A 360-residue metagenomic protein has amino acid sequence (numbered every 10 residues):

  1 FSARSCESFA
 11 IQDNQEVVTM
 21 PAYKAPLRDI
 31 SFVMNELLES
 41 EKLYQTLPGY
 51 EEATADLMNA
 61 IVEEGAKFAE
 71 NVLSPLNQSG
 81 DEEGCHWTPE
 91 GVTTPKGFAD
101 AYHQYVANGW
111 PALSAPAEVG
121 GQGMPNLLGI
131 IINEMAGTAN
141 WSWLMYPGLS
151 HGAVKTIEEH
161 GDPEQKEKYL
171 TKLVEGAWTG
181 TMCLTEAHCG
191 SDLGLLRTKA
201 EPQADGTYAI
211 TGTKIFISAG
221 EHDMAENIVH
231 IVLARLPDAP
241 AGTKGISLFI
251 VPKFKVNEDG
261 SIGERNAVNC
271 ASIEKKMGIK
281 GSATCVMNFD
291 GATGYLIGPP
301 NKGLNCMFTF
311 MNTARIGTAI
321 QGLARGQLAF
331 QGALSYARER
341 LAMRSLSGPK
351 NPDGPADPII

Functional and structural regions predicted by a protein language model:
I11-M145, E164, K168: Amphipathic, small/basic residue-rich leader segments at the start of a protein or domain
L37-T46, F98-G109, N126-G129, T207-I210 (+2 more regions): Active-site-adjacent bridging/hinge elements
C85, Y146-S150, G161-Q203: Internal maturation/activation junctions in enzymes
T88-H103, A107-A115, T181-H222: Flexible, glycine/threonine-enriched loop-and-boundary segments that flank and lead into catalytic domains of large
T207-R265: A short core secondary-structure module
F216, K255-A271, K276, A283-A314 (+1 more regions): A glycine-rich, basic-preceded beta-loop-alpha segment at the flavin cofactor/substrate interface of flavin-utilizing
A314-G317, Q321-R325, A329-A337: Mobile "lid/hinge" segments at catalytic clefts and subdomain interfaces of large enzymes
